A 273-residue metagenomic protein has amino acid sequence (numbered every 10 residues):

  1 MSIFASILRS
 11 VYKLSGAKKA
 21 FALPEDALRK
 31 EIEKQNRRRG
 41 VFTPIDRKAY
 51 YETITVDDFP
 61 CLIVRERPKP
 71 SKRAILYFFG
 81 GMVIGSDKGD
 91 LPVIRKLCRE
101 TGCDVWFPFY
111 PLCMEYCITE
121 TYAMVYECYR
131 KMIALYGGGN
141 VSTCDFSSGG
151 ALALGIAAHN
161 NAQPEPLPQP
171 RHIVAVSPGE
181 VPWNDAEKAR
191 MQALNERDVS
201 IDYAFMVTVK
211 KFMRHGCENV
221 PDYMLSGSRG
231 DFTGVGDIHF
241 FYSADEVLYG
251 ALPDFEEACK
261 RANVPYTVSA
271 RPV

Functional and structural regions predicted by a protein language model:
M1-K69, V235: A glycine/proline-hinged amphipathic helix-loop "lid/cap" segment that gates access to hydrophobic ligand pockets
E52, D57-V273: Alpha/beta-hydrolase superfamily serine-hydrolase fold, recognizing
